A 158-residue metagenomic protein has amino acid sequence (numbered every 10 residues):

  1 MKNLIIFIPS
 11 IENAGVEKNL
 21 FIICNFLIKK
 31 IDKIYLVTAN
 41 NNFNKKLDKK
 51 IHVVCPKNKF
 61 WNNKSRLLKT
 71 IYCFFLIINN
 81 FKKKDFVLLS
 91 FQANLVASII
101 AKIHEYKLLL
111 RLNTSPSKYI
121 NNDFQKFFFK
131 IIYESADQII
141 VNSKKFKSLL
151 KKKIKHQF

Functional and structural regions predicted by a protein language model:
M1-I5: Extreme N-terminal starter segment of soluble prokaryotic enzymes
I6-S65, K145-K155: N-terminal strand-loop element at the rim of the active site of nucleotide-sugar-dependent glycosyltransferases
N40, S90-N94, S143-K144: Helix N-cap/beta->alpha junction signal
F60-N62, L95-V96, Y106-D123, Q138: A short, histidine- and acid-enriched strand-loop-helix "catalytic/donor-clamping" loop that lines the nucleotide-sugar
T70-C73, L88-V96, L112-N113: Short His-centered aromatic/hydrophobic patch
F75-I78, N122-I139: Membrane-proximal helix-turn-helix segments that form the acceptor-binding/catalytic region of lipid-linked
V87, S135-K144: A short beta-strand/loop micro-motif in the catalytic core of glycosyltransferases that engages the nucleotide-sugar
